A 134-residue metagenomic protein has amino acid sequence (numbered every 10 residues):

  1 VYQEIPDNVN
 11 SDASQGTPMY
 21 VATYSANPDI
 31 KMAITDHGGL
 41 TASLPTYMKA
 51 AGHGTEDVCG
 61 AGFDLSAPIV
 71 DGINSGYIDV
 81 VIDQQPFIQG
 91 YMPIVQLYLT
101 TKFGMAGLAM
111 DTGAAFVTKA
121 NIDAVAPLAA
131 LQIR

Functional and structural regions predicted by a protein language model:
V1-R134: A residue-level marker of the well-folded mature domains of exported/periplasmic proteins
